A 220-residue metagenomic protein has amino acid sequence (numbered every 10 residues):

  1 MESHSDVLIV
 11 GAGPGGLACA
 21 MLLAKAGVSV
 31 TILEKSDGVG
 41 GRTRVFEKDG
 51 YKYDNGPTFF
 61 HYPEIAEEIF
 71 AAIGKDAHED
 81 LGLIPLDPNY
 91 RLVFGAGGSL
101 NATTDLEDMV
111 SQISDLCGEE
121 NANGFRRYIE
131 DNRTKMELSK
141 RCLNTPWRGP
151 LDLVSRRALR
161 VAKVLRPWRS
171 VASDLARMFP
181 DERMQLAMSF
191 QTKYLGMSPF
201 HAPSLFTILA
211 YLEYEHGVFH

Functional and structural regions predicted by a protein language model:
S3-E137: N-terminal glycine-rich phosphate/pyrophosphate-binding loop and immediately adjacent elements
K35-S36, S204-T207: Active-site-adjacent bridging/hinge elements
K48-K52, L195-G196, G217-H220: A short glycine/serine-rich beta->alpha loop
I69, A202-L205: A short mid-domain helix/strand-loop element embedded in enzyme catalytic domains that forms or borders the active-site
A71, S189, T207-A210: Generic alpha-helical structural context detector
A77-H78, P146-G149, I208-Y211: Short, intrinsically disordered/low-complexity patches at protein termini and at juxtamembrane boundaries
G95-P203: Rossmann-like flavin
I208-H220: Helical element adjacent to the flavin cofactor pocket in flavoenzyme catalytic cores
